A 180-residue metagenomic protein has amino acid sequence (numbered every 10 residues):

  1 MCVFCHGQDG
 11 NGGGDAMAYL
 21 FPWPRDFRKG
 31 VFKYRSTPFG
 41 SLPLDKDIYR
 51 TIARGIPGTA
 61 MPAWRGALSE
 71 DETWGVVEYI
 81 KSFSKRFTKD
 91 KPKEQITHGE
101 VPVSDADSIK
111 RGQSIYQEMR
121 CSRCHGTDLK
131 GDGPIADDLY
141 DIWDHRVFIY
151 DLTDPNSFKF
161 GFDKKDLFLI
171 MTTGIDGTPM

Functional and structural regions predicted by a protein language model:
M1, R86-Q117, N156: Electrostatic cytochrome c docking/interface patches
M1-D9, V76, I80, G112 (+2 more regions): The canonical Cys-X-X-Cys-His
G7-G12, G55, G126-G133, G174-G177: Periodic glycine anchor positions in long extracellular repeat architectures
A18-R65, T73-I80, D138-M180: Extracytoplasmic electron-transfer domains, predominantly the class I c-type cytochrome c fold
K81-K85: Two-component histidine kinase transmitter core
R120, D132-Y140: Phosphate-binding active sites in nucleotide-utilizing proteins
